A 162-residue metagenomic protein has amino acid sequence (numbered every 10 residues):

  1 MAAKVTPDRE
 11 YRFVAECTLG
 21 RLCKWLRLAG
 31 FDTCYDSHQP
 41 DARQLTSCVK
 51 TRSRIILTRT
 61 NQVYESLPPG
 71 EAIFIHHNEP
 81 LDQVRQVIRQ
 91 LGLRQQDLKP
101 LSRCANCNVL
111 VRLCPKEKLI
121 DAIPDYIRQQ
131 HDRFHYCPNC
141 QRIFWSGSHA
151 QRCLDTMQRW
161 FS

Functional and structural regions predicted by a protein language model:
M1-K99: Long, charged N-terminal interaction/targeting segments
S66-P68, K116, H149: Short glycine-/acidic-enriched loop or helix-start segments at secondary-structure transitions that form or flank
D97-P100, Q130-R133: Short metal-coordination and nucleic-acid-contact micro-motifs, chiefly zinc-binding Cys/His arrays
L101, V111, E117-I120: SIR2/sirtuin NAD+-dependent deacylase catalytic core
C104-C107, C137-C140: Short cysteine-rich clusters marking metal-coordination/redox-active sites
V109-L113, W145: Short functional micro-motifs and their immediate structural scaffolds
L119-Q129, R152-S162: Short cysteine/histidine-rich metal-coordination sites, predominantly Zn2+-binding motifs
C140-W145, H149-C153, M157: Amphipathic alpha-helical packing elements
